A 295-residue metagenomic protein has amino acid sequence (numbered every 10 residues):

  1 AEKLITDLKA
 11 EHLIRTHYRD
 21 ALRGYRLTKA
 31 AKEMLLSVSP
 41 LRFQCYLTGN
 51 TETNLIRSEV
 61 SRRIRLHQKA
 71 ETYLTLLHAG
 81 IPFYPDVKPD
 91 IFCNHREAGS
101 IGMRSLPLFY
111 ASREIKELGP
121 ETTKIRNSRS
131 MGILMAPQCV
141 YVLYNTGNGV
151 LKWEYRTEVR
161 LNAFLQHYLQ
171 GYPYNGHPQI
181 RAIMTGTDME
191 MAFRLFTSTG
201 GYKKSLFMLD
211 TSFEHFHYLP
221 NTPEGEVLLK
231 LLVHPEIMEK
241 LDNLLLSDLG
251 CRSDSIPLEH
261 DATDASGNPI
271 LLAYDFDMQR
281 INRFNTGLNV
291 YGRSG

Functional and structural regions predicted by a protein language model:
I5-L8, R15-T48: Accessory beta->alpha helical hairpin/"wing" motif in late/C-terminal subdomains of nucleic-acid enzymes
T6, A10, L74, Q166-Q170: Surface-exposed alpha-helical segments enriched in charged/polar residues
T16-A21, M135-A136, T263-A265: Short, ordered beta-strand-loop transition motifs
L22-G24, Q44-I56, A70, F92-A98 (+3 more regions): Electropositive, intrinsically flexible nucleic-acid-contacting patches
R26, F83-K88, A182-M184: A structural signal for short, well-ordered beta-strand segments and their strand-loop junctions that often border
T51-K152: Exposed, interaction-prone assembly regions rather than primary DNA-binding/catalytic cores
L143-G295: C-terminal regulatory/effector modules of DNA-binding transcriptional regulators
